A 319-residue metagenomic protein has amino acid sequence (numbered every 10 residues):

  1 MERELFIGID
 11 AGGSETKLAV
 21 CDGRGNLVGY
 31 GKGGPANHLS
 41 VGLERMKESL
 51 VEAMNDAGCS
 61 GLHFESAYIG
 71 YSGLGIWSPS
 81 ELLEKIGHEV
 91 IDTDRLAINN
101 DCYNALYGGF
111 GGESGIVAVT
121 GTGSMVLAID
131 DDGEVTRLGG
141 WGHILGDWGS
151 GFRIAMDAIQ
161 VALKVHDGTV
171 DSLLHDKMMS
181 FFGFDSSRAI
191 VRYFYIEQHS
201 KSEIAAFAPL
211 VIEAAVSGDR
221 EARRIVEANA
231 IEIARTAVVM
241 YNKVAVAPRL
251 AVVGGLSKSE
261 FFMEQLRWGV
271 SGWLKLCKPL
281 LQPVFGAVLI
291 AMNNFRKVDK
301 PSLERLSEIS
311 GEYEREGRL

Functional and structural regions predicted by a protein language model:
M1-E2, D94-V117, E134: Conserved phosphate-binding catalytic cores of ATP/NTP-utilizing and phosphoryl-transfer enzymes
M1-G58, F64, I86, G108-S114 (+1 more regions): ATP-binding/phosphotransfer module of carbohydrate and carboxylate kinases, centering on a glycine-rich
F6-D10, F64-Y68, A97, G115-V119 (+1 more regions): Short glycine-aspartate micro-motif
M54-A97, G109-F110: Short beta-strand-loop/turn "lid" adjacent to the catalytic site in phosphate-handling enzymes
Y68-G75, T120-T122, P248-K258: Glycine-rich beta-strand-to-loop/alpha-helix junction loops that act as flexible
G75-W77, N104-L106, M125-V126, S257-E260: Short, active-site-adjacent cap segments at secondary-structure transitions
L96-N104, V119-T120, K275-F285: Active-site nucleophile and cofactor-binding loops and adjacent substrate-binding regions of central metabolic enzymes
E113-H166: Glycine-rich phosphate-binding loop of actin/hexokinase-like ATP-binding domains
